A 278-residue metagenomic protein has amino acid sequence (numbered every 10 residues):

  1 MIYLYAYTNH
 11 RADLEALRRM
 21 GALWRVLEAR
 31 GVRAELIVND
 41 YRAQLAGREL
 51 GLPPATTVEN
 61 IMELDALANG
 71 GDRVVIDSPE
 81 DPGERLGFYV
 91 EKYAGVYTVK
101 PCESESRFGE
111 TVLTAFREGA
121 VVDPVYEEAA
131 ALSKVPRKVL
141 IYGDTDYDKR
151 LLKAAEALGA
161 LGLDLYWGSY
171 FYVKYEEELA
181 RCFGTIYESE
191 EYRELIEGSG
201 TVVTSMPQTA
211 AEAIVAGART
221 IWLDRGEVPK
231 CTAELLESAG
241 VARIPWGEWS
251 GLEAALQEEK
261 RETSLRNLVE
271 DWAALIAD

Functional and structural regions predicted by a protein language model:
M1-A55: N-terminal pre-catalytic "stem/leader" segment of glycosyltransferase-like enzymes
L4-H10, I76, T98-E103, E110-K174: Active-site donor-nucleotide binding/catalytic segment of nucleotide-sugar enzymes
V38-A43, R48-E49, A157-I186: Catalytic donor nucleotide-activated moiety binding site of glycosyltransferases and closely related
P54-M62, G184-E188, G240-S250: Short acidic-hydrophobic, aromatic-tinged amphipathic segments that line or gate anion-handling sites
A55-T98, C102: Extended catalytic core of nucleotide-activated donor transferases of GT-like folds
I61, K174-I221, R225-V228: Donor nucleotide-activated moiety binding/catalytic core segment of transferases that use nucleotide-activated donors
S133-V139, A239-D278: Leloir-type glycosyltransferase catalytic cores
A210-K260: Catalytic binding pocket for nucleotide-activated donors in carbohydrate/polymer assembly enzymes
